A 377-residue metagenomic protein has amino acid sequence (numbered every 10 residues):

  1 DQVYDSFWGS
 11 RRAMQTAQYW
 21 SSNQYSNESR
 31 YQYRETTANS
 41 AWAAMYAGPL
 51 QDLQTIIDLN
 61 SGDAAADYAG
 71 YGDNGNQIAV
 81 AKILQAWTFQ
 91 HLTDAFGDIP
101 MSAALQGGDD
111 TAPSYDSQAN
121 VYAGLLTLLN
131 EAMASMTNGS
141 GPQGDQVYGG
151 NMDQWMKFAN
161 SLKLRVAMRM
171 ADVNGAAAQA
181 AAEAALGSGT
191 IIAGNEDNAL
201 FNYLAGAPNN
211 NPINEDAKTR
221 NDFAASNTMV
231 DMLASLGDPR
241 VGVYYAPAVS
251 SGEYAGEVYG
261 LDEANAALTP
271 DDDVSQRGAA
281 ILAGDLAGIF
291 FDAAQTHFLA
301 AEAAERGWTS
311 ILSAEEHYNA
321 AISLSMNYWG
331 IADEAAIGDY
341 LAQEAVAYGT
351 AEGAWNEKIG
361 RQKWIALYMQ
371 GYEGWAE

Functional and structural regions predicted by a protein language model:
D1-Y19, S40, T55: Acidic, glycine-rich segments characteristic of secretory precursors and extracytoplasmic regions
S10-S21, R30-E35, Y340: Short, polar loop/linker segments at the starts of domains and inter-domain junctions
Q18-Y19, M170-D172, Q370: Enrichment for repetitive, rod-forming helical segments
N23-I331, G349-N356, Q362: Structured, solvent-exposed acidic/aromatic patches
M326, G330-E377: C-terminal functional modules
